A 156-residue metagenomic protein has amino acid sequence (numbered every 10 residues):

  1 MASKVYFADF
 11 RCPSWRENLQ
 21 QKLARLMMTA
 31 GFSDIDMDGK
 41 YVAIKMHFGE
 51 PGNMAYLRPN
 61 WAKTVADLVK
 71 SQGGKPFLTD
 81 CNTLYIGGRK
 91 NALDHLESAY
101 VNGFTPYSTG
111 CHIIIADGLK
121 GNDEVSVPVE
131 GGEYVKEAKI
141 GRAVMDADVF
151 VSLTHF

Functional and structural regions predicted by a protein language model:
M1-F156: N-terminal and secondary-structure boundary signal
